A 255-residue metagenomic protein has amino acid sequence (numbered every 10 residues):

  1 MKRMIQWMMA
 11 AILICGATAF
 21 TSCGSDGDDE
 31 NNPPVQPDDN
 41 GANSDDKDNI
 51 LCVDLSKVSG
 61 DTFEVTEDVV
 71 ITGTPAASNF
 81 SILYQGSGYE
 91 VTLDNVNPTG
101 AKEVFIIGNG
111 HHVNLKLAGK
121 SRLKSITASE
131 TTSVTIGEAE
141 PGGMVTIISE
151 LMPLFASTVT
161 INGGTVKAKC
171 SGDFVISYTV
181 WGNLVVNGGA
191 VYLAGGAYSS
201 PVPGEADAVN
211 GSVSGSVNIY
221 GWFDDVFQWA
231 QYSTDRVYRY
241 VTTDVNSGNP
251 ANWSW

Functional and structural regions predicted by a protein language model:
M1-M9: Bacterial N-terminal signal peptides that target proteins for export
T18-S22: C-terminal motif of bacterial Sec signal peptides marking the signal peptidase cleavage site
G24-W255: A composition-driven surface/loop motif
